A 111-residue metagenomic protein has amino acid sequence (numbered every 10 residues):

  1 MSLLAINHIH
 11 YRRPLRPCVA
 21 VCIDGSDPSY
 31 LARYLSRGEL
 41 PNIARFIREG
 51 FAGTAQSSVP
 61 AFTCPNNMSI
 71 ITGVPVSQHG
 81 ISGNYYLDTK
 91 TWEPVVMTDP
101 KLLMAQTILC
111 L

Functional and structural regions predicted by a protein language model:
S2-P17, G25-L111: Active-site nucleophile/metal-coordination loop of metallo-enzymes that catalyze phosphate/sulfate and related
